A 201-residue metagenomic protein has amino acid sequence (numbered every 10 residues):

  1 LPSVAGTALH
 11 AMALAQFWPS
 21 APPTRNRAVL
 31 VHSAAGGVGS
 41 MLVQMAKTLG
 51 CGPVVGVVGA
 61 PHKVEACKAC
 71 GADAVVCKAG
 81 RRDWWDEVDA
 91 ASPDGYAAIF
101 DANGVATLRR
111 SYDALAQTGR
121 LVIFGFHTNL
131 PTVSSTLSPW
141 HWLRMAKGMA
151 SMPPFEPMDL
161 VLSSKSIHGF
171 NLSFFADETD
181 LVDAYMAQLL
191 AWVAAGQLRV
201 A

Functional and structural regions predicted by a protein language model:
L1-A201: Terminal helix/beta-alpha structural elements that buttress the NAD(P)+-binding lobe
